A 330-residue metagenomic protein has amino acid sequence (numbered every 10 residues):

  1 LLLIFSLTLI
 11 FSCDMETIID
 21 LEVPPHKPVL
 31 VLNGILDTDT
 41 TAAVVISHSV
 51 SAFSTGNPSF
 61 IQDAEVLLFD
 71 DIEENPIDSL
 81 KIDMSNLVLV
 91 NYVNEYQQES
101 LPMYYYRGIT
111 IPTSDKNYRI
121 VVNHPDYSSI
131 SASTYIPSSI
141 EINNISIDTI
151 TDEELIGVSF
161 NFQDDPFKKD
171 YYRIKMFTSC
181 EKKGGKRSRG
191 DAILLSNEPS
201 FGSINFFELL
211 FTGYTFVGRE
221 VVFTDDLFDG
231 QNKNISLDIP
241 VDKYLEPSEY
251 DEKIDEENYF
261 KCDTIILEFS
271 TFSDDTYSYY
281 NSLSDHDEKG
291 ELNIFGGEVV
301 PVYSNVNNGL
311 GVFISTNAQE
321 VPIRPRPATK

Functional and structural regions predicted by a protein language model:
L1-I4: Sec-dependent signal peptide recognition, specifically the positively charged N-region followed immediately by
L9-S12: C-terminal motif of bacterial Sec signal peptides marking the signal peptidase cleavage site
D14-K330: A sequence/structural signal for flexible, mid-protein segments enriched in small/helix-disrupting residues
